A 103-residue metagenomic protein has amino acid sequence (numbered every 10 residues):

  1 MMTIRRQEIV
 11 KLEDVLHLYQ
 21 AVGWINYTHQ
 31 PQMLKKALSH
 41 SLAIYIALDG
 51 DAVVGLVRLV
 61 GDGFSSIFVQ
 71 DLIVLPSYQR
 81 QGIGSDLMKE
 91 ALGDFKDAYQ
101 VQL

Functional and structural regions predicted by a protein language model:
M1-T28: Short amphipathic alpha-helix that is part of the acyltransferase structural core
H29-L34: Short, basic/aromatic recognition patches
K35, S39-V57: Conserved beta-hairpin
G61-V69, Q79, D97: A conserved beta-turn-beta hairpin within the catalytic core of GNAT-like acetyltransferases that forms part
V74, R80-G93: Conserved acetyl-CoA-binding loop-helix of GNAT-fold acetyltransferases
D94-L103: Conserved GNAT acetyl-CoA-binding A-motif
